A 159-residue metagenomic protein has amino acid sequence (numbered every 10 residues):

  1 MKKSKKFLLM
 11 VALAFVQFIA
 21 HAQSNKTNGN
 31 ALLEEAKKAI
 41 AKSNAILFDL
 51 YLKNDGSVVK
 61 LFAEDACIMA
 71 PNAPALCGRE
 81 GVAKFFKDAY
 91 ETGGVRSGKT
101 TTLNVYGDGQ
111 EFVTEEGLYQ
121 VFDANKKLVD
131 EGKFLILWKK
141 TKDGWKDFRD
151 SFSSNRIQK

Functional and structural regions predicted by a protein language model:
M1-T27: Bacterial Sec-dependent N-terminal signal peptides
A20-L61, K159: Short, low-complexity N-terminal intrinsically disordered segments enriched in polar/charged residues
N44-L47, Y51-D55, D65-A66, F86-G93 (+2 more regions): Sec/Tat-exported extracytoplasmic proteins
L47, V58-V59, A66, G78 (+3 more regions): Hydrophobic pocket/interface hotspot
L61, C67-C77, D88-V95: A short gly/proline-enriched turn/hairpin at secondary-structure junctions
F85-A124: Surface-exposed, charged secondary-structure patches
K126-L128: Residue-level signal for glycine
E131-R156: Short beta-strand edge/turn micro-motifs at domain boundaries
